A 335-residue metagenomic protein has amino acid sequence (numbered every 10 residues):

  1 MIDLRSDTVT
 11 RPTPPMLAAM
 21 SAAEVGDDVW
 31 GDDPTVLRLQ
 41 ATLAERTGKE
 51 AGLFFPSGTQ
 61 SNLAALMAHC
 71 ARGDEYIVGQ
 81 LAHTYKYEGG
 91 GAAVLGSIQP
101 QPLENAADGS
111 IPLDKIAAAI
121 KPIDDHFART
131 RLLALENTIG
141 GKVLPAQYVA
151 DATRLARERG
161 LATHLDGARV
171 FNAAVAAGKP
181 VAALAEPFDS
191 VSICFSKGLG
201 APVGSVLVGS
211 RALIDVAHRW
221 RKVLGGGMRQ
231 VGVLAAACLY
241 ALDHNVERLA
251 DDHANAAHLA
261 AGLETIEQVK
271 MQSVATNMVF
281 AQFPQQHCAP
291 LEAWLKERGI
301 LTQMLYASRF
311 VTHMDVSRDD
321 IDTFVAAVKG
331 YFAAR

Functional and structural regions predicted by a protein language model:
I2-A293, R298-V316, F324-Y331, R335: Conserved PLP-enzyme active-site core in the AAT-like
